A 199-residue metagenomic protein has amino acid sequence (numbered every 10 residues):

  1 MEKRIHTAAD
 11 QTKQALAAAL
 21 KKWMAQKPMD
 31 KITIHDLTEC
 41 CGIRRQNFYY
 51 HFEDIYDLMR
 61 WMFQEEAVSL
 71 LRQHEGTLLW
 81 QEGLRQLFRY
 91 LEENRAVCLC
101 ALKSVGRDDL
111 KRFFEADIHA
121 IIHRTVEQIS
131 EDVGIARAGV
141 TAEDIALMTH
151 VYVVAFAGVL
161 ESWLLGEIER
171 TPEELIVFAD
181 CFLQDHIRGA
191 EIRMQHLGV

Functional and structural regions predicted by a protein language model:
M1-K27, K31-D36, C40-V199: Alpha-helical bundle regulatory/interaction domains
